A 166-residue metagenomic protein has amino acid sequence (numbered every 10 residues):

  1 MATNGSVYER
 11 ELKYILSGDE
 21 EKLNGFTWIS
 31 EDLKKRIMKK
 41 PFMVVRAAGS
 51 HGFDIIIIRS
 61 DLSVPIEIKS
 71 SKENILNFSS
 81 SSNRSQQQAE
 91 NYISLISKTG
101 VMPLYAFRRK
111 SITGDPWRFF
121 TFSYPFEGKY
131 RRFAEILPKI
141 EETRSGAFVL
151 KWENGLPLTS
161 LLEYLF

Functional and structural regions predicted by a protein language model:
M1-A47: Acidic-basic catalytic patches of nuclease active cores, encompassing PD-(D/E)XK and other metal-cofactor nuclease
D19, I58, L95-T99: Alpha-helix C-cap/termination motif
G49-S70: Active-site beta-strand-loop-beta-strand hairpin of nuclease catalytic cores that positions key catalytic residues
D54, N74-L76, T113-D115: Short acidic/glycine-rich loop or secondary-structure boundary segments that cap or lie
I68-S82: Short beta-strand-loop-alpha-helix junction that forms the active-site gateway of nucleic-acid-processing nucleases
S82-N91: Well-ordered, non-membrane alpha-helical segments in soluble/globular domains
I93-E127: Nucleic-acid nuclease catalytic cores
D115-F166: Intrinsically disordered, low-complexity terminal regions enriched in charged/polar residues
